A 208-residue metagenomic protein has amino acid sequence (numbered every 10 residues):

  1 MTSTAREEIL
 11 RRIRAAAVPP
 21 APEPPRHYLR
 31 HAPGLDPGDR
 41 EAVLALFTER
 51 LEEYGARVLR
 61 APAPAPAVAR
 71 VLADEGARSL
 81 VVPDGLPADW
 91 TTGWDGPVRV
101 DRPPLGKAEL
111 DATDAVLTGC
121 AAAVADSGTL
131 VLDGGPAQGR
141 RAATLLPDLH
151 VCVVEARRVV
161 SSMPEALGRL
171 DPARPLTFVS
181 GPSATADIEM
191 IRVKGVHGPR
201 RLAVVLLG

Functional and structural regions predicted by a protein language model:
M1-G208: The feature marks the mature, well-folded catalytic cores of soluble enzymes
